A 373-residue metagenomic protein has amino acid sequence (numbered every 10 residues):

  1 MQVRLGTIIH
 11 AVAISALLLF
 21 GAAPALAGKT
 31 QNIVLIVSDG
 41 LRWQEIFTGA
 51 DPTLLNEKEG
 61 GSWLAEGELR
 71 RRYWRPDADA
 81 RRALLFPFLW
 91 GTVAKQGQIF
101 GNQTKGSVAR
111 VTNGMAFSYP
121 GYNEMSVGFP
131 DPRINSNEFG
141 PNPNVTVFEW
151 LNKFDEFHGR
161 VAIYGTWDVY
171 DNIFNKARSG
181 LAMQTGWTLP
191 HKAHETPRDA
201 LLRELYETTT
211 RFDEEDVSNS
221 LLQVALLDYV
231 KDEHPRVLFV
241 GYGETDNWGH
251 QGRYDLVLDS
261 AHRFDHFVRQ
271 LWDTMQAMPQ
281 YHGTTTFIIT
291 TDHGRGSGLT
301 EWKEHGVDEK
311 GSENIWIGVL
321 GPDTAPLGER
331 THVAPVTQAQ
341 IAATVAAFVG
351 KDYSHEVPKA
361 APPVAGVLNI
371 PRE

Functional and structural regions predicted by a protein language model:
H10-G21: Bacterial N-terminal signal peptides
I33-V37, Q44-E45, F100-Q103, E124-S126 (+5 more regions): Structural recognition of the beta-strand scaffold that forms the well-ordered cores of secreted hydrolase catalytic
V34-L35, W43, F264-K303, V345: Metal-dependent active-site segment of extracytoplasmic phospho-/sulfohydrolases and closely related
Q44, T48-M115: Short, structured active-site-proximal loop/turn typified by the sulfatase FGly-forming signature C/S-X-P-X-R
E57, T290-L320: Histidine-centered active-site microenvironments of extracellular/periplasmic hydrolases and transferases
V127-G140, S179-S218, L222, R263: Acidic, His- and aromatic-enriched active-site or binding-groove loops in soluble protein domains that engage sugars
F154-D155, D323, H332-A365, N369: Non-catalytic, well-ordered alpha-helical segments in soluble enzyme domains
K176-R178, V224-Q270: Active-site His/acidic residue clusters
